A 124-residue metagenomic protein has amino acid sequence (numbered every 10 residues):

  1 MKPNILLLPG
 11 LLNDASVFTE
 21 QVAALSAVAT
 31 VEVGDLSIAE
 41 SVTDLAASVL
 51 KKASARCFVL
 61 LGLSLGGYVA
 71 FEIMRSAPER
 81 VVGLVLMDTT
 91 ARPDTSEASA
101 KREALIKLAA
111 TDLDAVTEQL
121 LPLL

Functional and structural regions predicted by a protein language model:
K2, S54-R56, E79: Active-site acidic short loop of glycosyltransferases
P3-G10: Short beta-strand element of the alpha/beta-hydrolase
L11-L61, R75: Active-site loop/oxyanion-hole signature of alpha/beta-hydrolase fold enzymes
N13, G67, A91: Active-site micro-motifs of SAM-dependent methyltransferase domains
G62-G66, A70: Gly/Ala-rich beta-loop-alpha elbow adjacent to hydrolase catalytic centers
R75-S76, R80-E118, P122: Flexible "cap/lid" loop of the alpha/beta hydrolase fold
